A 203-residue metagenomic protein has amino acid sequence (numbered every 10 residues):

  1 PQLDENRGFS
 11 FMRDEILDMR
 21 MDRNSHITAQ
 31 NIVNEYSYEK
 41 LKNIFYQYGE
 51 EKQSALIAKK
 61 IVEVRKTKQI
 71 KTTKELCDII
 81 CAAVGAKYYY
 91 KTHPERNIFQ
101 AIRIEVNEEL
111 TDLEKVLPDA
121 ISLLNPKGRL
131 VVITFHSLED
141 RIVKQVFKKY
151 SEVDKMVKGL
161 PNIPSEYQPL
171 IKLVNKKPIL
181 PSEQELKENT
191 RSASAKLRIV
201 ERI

Functional and structural regions predicted by a protein language model:
P1-I203: S-adenosyl-L-methionine-dependent methyltransferase catalytic core, i.e., the SAM/SAH-binding region
